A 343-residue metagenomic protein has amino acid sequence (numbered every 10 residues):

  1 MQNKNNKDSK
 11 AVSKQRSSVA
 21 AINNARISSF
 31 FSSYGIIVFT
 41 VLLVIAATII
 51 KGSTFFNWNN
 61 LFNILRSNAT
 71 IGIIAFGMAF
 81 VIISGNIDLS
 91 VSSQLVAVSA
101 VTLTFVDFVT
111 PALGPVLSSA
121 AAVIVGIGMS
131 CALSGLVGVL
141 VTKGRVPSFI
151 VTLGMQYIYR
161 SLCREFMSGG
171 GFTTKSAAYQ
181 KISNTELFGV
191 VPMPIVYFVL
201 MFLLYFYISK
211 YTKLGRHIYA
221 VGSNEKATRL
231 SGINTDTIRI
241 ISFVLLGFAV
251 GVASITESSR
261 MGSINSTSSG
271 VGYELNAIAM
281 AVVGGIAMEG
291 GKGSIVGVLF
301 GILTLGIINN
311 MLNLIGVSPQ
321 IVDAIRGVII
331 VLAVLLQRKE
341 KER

Functional and structural regions predicted by a protein language model:
M1-T40, I45, R229-T237, I308-R343: Cytosolic-side transmembrane-helix boundaries in multi-pass membrane proteins
I36-I49, M78, I127-S130, Q156-R160 (+5 more regions): Hydrophobic core segments of alpha-helical transmembrane domains in multi-pass membrane transport and ion-translocation
L42-T48, N57-V109, V139-R145, G285-I295 (+1 more regions): Single transmembrane alpha-helix segments in multi-pass membrane proteins
S53-N63, R164, S209, G215 (+2 more regions): Inter-helical junctions in multi-pass inner-membrane proteins, predominant in energy-converting antiporter-like
P111-Q156, F300-G301: Alpha-helical transmembrane segments within multi-pass membrane transporters and channels
S118-I124, L133-V137, G189-I264: Helix-loop-helix "hairpin" substructures at the membrane interface of multi-pass membrane proteins
G144, S148-Y211, I238-I241, R260-G270: Transmembrane helix-bundle core of multi-pass membrane transporters and related energy-transducing complexes
V250, N265-G327: Transmembrane alpha-helical segments in multi-pass inner-membrane proteins
